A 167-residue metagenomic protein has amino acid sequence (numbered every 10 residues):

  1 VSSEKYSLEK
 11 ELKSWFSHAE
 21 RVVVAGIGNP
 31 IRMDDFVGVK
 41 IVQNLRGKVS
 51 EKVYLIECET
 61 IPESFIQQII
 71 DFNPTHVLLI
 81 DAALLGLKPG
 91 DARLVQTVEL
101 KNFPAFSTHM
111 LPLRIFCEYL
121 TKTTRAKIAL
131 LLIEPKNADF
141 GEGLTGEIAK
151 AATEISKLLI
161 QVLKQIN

Functional and structural regions predicted by a protein language model:
V1-P135, E142-I166: N-terminal catalytic or cofactor-binding beta/alpha core of small enzyme domains
